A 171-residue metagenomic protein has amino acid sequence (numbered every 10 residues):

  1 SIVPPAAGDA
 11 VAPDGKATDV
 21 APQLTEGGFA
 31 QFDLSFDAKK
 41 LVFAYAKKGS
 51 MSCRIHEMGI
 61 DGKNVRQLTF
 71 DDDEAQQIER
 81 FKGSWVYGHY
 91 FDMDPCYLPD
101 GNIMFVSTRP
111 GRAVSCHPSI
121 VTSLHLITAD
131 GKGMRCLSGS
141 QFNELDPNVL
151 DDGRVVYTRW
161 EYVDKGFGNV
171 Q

Functional and structural regions predicted by a protein language model:
S1-Q171: Sequence signature of WD/YWTD-type beta-propeller architectures
